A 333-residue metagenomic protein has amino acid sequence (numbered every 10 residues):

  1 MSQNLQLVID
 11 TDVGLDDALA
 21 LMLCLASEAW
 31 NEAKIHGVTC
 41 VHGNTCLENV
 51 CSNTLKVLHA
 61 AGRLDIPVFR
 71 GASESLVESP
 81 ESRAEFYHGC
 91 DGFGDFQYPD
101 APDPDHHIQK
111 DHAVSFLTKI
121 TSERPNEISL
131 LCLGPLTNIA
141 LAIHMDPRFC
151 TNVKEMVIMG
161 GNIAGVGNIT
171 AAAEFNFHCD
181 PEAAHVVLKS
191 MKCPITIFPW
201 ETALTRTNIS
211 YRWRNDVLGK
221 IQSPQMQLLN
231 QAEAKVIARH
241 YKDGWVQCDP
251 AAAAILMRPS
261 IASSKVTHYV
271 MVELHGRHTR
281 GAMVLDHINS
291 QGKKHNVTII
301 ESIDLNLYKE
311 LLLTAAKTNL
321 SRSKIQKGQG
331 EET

Functional and structural regions predicted by a protein language model:
S2-L5, L23-K34, F175-E182, P194-T333: Conformational coupling and interaction surfaces
S2-L55, R63-L64, D95-N208: Active-site histidine-anchored catalytic micro-motif
L5, E48-E123, N296-I303, L311-K317 (+1 more regions): Metal-dependent C-N hydrolase catalytic cores
N44-N49, L76-E78, N162-V166, V270-I288: Short, mixed-charge aromatic SLiMs
N53, E78, P102, L141 (+6 more regions): Sparse, context-dependent recognition of short Cys/His-centered cofactor- or disulfide-binding micro-motifs
V68, V187, A253: A residue-level signal for conserved active-site and pocket-lining positions in enzyme catalytic cores
E81-G89, T170-E174, R212-N215: Short, surface-exposed amphipathic charged segments that create phosphate/polyanion-binding patches used for binding
